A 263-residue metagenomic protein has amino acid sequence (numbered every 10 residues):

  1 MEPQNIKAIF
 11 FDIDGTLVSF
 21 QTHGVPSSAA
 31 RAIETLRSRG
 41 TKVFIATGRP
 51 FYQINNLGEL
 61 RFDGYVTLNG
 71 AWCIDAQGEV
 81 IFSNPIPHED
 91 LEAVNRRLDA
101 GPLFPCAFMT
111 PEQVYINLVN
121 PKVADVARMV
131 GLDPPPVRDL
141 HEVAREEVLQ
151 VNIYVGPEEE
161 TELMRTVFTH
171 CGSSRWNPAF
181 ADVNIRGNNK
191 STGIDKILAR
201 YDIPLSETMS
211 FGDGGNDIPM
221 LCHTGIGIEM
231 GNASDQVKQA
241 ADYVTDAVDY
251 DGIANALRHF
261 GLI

Functional and structural regions predicted by a protein language model:
N5-T22: Asp-based phosphoryl-transfer active-site loop
G24-V123: Active-site phosphate-binding/coordination module
A30, E34, I218-P219, D235: Alpha-helical segments flanking ligand/cofactor-binding loops in enzyme cores
L36, T47, N69, V151 (+4 more regions): Residue-level signal for inorganic ion chemistry
L60-R61, N69, T166-H170, H223-T224 (+1 more regions): Short, structured coil segments at secondary-structure junctions
F62-G70, A127-M129, S173-W176, G227-G231 (+1 more regions): Short hydrophobic/aromatic-enriched beta-strand-loop microsegments
G101-F211, G215-H223, N232: Conserved acidic, metal-coordinating active-site core of Asp-based, Mg2+-dependent phosphoryl-transfer enzymes
E142, H223, I228, A233-I263: Asp-based, Mg2+/Mn2+-dependent phosphohydrolase catalytic module
